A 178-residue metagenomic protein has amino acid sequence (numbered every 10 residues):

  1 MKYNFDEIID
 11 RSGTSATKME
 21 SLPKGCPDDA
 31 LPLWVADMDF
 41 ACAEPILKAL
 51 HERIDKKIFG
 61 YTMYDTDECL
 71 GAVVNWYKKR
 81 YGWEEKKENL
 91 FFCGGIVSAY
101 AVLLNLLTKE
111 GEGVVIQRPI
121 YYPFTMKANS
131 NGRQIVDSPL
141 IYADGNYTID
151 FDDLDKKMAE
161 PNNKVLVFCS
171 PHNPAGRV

Functional and structural regions predicted by a protein language model:
K2-G95, V102: N-terminal small-domain helix-loop-helix segment of the aminotransferase-like
F59-V178: Conserved core of the PLP fold type I
